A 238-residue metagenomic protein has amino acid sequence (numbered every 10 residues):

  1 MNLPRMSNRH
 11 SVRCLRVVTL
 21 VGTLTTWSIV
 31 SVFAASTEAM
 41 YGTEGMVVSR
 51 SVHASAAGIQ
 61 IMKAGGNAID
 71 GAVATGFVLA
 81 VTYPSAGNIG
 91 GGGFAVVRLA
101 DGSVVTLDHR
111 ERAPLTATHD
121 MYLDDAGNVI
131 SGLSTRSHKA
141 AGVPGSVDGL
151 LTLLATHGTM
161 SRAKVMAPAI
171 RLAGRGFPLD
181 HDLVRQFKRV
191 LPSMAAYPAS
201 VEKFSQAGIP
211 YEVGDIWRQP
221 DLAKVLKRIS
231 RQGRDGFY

Functional and structural regions predicted by a protein language model:
M1-C14: N-terminal secretory signal peptides that target proteins for export/translocation
C14-V17, S51: Hydrophobic alpha-helical segments, especially transmembrane helices and their immediate juxtamembrane helical caps
R16-S31: Bacterial N-terminal signal peptides
A35-A56, Q60, A68-Y238: Noncatalytic scaffold domains of N-terminal-nucleophile
